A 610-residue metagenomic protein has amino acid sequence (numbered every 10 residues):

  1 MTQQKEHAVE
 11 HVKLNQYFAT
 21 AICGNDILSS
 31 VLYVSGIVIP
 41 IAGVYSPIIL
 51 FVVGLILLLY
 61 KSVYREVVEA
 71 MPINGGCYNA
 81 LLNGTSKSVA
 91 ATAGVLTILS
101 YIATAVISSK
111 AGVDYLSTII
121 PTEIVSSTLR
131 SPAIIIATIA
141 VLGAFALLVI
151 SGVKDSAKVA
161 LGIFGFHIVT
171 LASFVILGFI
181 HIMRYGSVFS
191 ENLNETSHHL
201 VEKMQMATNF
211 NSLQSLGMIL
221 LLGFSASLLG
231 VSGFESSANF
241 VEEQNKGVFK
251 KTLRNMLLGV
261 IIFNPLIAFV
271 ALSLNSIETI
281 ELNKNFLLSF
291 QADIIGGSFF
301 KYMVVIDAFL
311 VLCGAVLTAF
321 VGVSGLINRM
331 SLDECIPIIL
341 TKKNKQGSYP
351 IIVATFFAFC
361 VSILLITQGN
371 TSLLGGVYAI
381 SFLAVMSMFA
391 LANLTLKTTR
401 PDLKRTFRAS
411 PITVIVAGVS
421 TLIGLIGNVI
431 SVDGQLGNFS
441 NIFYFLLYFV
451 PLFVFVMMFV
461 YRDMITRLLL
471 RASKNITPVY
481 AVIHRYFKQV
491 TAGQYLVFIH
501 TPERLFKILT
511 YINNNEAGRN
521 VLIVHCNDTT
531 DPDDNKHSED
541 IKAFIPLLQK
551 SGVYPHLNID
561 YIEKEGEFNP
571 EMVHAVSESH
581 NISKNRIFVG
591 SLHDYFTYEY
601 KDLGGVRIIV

Functional and structural regions predicted by a protein language model:
M1-Q4, I465-V610: Cytosolic C-terminal regulatory domains/tails of membrane transporters and channels
M1-V34, S62, I73, L82-N83 (+3 more regions): Membrane-interface "cap" regions at the ends of multi-pass membrane proteins
V9, S35-N83, K87-L96, A103-V141 (+1 more regions): Extracellular loop-to-transmembrane helix junctions
H11, N15, K87-A90, S131-A140 (+3 more regions): Loop-to-transmembrane helix boundary motifs in multi-pass membrane proteins
G76, L81, S86, T122 (+3 more regions): TM-loop-TM module centered on a large, flexible mid-protein loop between adjacent transmembrane helices in multi-pass
I134-T196, L253-L257, T318, G375-M388 (+2 more regions): Membrane-interface loop-to-helix entry segments
F166-Q205, F269-I277, F389-L403, L425-V432 (+1 more regions): Hydrophobic alpha-helical segments and their helix-loop junctions in multi-pass secondary transporters
I339-I351, M386-F443, L468-I476: C-terminal membrane-solvent junction of multi-pass transporters and transport-like membrane proteins
